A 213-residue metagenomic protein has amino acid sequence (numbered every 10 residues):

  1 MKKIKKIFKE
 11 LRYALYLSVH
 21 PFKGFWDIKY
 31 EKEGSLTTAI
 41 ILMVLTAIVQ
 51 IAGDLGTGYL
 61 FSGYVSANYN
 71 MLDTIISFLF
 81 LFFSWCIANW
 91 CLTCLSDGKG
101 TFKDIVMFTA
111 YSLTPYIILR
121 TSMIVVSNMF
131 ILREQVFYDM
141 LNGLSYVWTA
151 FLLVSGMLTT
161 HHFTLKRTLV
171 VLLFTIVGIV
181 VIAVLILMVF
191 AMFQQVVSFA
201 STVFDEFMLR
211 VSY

Functional and structural regions predicted by a protein language model:
M1-E10, V177: Compositionally biased, charge-rich terminal segments
K6-K103: Selected alpha-helical membrane-embedding segments in polytopic membrane proteins
F8, F22-F25, F61, F78-F83 (+10 more regions): Phenylalanine-focused residue identity feature
V19, I28, L72, I105 (+3 more regions): Generic signature of intrinsically disordered, low-complexity segments enriched in small/polar residues
A52-S77, M123-Y146, A183-Y213: Membrane-helix interface segments in multi-pass membrane proteins
N89-V184: Hydrophobic alpha-helical transmembrane segments and adjacent short intramembrane/lumenal linkers of inner/organellar
